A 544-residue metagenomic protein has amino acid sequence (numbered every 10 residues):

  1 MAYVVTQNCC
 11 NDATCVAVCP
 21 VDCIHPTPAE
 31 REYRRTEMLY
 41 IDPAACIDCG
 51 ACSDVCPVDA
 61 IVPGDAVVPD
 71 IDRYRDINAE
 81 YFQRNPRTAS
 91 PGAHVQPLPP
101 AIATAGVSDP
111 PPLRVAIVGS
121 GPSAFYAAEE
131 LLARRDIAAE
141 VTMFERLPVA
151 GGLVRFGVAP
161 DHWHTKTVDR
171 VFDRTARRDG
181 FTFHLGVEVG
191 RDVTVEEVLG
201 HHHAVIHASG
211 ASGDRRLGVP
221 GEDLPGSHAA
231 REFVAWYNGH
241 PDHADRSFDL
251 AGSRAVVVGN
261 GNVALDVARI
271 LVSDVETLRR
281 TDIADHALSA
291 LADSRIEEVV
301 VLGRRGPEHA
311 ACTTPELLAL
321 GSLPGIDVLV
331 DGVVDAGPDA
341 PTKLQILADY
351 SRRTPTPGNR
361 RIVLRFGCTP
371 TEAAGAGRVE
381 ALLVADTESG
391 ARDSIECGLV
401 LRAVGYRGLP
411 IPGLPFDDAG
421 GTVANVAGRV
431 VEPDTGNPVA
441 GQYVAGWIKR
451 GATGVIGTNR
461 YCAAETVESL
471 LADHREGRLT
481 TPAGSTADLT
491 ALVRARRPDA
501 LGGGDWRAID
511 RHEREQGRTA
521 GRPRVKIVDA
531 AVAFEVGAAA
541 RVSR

Functional and structural regions predicted by a protein language model:
M1-R114, E130-E140, G157-A159, V193-E196 (+7 more regions): Rossmann-like nucleotide/phosphate-binding core characteristic of flavoprotein oxidoreductases
A51, G121-P122, P148, N262: Residue-level detector of alpha-helix initiation sites
D76-A105, D214-D293, G421-P433: Glycine-rich dinucleotide-binding loop and its adjacent helix/turn
L113-A138, A264-L271: N-terminal Rossmann-like FAD-binding beta1-loop-alpha1 element of flavoenzymes
A139-E140, A150, V168, T175 (+4 more regions): Dinucleotide-binding/catalytic capping subdomain of oxidoreductase cores
A150-A204, I346-N359, V363: N-terminal Rossmann-like dinucleotide/flavin-binding domain of flavoprotein oxidoreductases that bind FAD/FMN
H203-A204, A208-R215, E222, R231-V234 (+5 more regions): Glycine-/small-residue-rich beta->alpha transition segments that form the dinucleotide
